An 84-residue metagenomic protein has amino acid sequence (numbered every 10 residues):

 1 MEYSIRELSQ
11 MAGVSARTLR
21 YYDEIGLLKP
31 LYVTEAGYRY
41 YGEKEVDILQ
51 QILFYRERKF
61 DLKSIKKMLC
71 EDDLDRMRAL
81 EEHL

Functional and structural regions predicted by a protein language model:
M1-C70: Basic helix-turn-helix/winged-helix DNA-binding cores and closely related short helical interaction motifs
L53, K67-L84: Short, charged amphipathic alpha-helical surface segments
